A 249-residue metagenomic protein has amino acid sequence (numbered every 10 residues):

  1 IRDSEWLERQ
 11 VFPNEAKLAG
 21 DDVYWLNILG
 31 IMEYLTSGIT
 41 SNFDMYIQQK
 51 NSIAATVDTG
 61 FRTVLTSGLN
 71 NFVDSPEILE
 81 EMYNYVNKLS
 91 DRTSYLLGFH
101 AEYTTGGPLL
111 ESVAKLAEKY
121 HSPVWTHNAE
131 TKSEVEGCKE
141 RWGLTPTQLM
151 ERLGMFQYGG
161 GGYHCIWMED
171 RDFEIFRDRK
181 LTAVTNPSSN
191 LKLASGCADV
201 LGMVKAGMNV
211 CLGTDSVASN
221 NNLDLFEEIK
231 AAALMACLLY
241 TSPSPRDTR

Functional and structural regions predicted by a protein language model:
I1-W25, T59-S67, K132-G159, R179-T182 (+1 more regions): Active-site gating loops and adjacent loop-to-helix segments of metal-dependent hydrolytic enzymes
R2-G60, E80-L89: Alpha-helical scaffold segments that flank or form the walls of functional sites
M32, A54, E111, F173-E174 (+1 more regions): Alpha-helical segments flanking ligand/cofactor-binding loops in enzyme cores
S52-I166: Metal-coordinating catalytic core of metallo-dependent amide/deamination hydrolases
S67-F72, E130, P187-L191, S216-A218: Short, acidic/turn-prone active-site loops that include or flank metal/cofactor- and phosphate-binding residues
V124-T131, L193-S195, M203-E228: Short acidic/histidine-rich active-site segments
G162, D170, L191-C197, N222: C-terminal active-site-proximal or functional interface alpha/beta core segments in diverse enzymes
Y240-R249: Single conserved hydrophobic/aromatic residue that forms the stacking wall/gate of nucleotide- or nucleobase-binding
